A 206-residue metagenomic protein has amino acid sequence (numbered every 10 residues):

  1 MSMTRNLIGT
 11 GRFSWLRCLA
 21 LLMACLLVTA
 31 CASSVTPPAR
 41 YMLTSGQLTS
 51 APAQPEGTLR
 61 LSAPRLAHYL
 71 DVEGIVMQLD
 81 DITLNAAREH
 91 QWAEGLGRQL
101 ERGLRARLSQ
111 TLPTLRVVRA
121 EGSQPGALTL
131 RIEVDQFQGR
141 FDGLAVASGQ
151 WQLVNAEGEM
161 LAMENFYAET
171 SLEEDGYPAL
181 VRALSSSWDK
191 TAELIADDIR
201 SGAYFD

Functional and structural regions predicted by a protein language model:
M3-A20: Bacterial N-terminal signal peptides that target proteins for export
L27-A30: C-terminal motif of bacterial Sec signal peptides marking the signal peptidase cleavage site
A32-M42, L48, E174-D206: C-terminal/domain-edge helix-coil "capping" segments
A32-S50, T111-E157, L172-E174: Surface-exposed short loop/turn segments
G57-P125: N-terminal segment of the mature soluble domain
T58-A63, V76, T129-E133, V146-Q150 (+1 more regions): Soluble periplasmic/extracytoplasmic beta-strand elements of cell-envelope proteins
V76, T83-Q91, G158-K190, Y204: Short secondary-structure boundary motifs at beta->alpha junctions and helix caps
